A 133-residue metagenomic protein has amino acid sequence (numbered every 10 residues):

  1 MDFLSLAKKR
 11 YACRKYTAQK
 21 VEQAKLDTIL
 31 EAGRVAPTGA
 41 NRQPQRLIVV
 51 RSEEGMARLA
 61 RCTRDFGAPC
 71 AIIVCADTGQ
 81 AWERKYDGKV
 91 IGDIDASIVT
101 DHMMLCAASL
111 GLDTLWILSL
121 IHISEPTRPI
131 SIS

Functional and structural regions predicted by a protein language model:
M1-K25, R128: Specificity-determining recognition surfaces
L6-R10, L59, I123: A generic structural signal for nonpolar/aromatic side chains embedded in well-ordered alpha-helices
K25-E31, V35-V99: Glycine/small-residue-rich phosphate/adenosyl-binding loop
T100, T114, T127: Ser/Thr-centric signal marking residues that sit in or immediately flank functional binding/regulatory motifs
L105-S109: Short hydrophobic alpha-helices that are characteristic scaffold elements of the AMP-binding
L112-S124: GST superfamily/GST-like fold recognition
I121-S133: Single conserved hydrophobic/aromatic residue that forms the stacking wall/gate of nucleotide- or nucleobase-binding
